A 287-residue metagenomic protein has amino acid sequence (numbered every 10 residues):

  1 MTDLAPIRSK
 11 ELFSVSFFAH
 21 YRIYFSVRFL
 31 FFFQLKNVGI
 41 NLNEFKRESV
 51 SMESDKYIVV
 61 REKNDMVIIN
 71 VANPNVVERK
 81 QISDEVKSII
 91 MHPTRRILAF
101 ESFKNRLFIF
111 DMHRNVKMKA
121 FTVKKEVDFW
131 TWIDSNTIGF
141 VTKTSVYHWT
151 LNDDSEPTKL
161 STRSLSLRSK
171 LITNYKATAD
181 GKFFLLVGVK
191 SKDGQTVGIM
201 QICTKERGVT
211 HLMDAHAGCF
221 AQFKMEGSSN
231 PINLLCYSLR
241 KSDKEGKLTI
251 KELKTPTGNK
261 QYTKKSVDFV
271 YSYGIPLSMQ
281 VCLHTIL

Functional and structural regions predicted by a protein language model:
M1-L287: WD40-like beta-propeller blades
